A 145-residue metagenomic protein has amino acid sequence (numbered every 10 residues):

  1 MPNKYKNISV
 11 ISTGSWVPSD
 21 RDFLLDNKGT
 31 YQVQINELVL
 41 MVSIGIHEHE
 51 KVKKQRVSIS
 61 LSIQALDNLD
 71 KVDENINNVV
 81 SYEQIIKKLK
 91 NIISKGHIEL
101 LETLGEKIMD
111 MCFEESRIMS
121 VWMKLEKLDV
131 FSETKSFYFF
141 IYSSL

Functional and structural regions predicted by a protein language model:
M1-L145: N-terminal, polar/charged subdomain of small-to-medium soluble alpha/beta proteins
